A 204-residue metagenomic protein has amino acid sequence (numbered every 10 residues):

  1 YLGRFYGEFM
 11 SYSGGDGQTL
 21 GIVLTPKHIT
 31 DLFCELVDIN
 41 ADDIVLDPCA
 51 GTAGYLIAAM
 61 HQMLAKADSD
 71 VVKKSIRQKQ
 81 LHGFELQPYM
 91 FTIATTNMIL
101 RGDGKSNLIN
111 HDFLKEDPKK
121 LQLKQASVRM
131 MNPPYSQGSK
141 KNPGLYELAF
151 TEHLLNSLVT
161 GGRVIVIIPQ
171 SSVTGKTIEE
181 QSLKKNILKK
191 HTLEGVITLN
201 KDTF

Functional and structural regions predicted by a protein language model:
Y1-S13: Long recognition/docking surfaces used for binding and targeting
L2-G3, L56, E180: Alpha-helix initiation and N-capping motif
R4-F5, A65-K66, L158-V159: Short, flexible segments with low predicted structural confidence
M10, T95-T96, S182-K185: Intrinsically disordered, low-complexity boundary segments flanking structured domains
D16: Active-site flanking loop/helix segments enriched in acidic
T19-M131, S136-K140, G144, L148-A149 (+2 more regions): Conserved S-adenosyl-L-methionine
F91, K141-F204: Conserved Class I SAM-dependent methyltransferase catalytic core
